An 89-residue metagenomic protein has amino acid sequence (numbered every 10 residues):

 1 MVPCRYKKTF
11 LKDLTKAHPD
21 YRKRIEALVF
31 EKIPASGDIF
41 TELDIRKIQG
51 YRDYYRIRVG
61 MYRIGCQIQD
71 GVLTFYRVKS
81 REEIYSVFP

Functional and structural regions predicted by a protein language model:
K12, K16, K23, A27 (+3 more regions): Enriched for short, Lys/Arg-rich terminal
K16-P19, A35: Secondary-structure boundary motif
E31-R56: A short, surface-exposed loop/turn module that caps and links secondary-structure elements
